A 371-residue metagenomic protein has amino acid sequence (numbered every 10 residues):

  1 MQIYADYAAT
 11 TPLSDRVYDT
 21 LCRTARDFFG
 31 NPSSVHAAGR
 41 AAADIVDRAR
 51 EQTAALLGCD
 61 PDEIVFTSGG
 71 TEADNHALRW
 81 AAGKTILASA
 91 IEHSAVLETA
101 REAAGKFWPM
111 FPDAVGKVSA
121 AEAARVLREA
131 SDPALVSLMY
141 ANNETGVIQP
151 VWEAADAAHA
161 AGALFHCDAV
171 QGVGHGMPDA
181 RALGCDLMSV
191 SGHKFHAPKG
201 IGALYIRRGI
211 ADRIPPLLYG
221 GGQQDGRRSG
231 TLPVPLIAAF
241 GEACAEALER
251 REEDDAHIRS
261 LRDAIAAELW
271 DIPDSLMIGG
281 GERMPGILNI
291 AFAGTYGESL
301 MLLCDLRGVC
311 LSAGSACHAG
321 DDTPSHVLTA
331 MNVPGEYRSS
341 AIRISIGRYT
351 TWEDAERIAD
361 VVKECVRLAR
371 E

Functional and structural regions predicted by a protein language model:
M1-E371: Pyridoxal 5′-phosphate
